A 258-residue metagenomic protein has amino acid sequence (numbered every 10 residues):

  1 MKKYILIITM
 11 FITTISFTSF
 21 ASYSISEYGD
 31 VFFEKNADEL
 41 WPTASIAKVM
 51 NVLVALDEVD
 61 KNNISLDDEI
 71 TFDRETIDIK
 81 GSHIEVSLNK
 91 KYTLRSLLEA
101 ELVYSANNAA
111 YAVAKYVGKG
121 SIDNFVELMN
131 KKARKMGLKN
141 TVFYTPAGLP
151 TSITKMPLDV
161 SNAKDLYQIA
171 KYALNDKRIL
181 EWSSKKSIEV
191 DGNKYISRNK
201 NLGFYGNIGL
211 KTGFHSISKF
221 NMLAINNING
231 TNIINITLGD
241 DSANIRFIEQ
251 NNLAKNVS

Functional and structural regions predicted by a protein language model:
Y4-I5, F32, K255-S258: Catalytic-site microenvironment of enzymes that process N-acetyl-hexosamine-containing cell-wall polysaccharides
Y4-T13: Sec-dependent N-terminal signal peptides
I8-T9, V54, I217: A periodicity- and composition-biased signal for non-globular, repetitive helical segments
T13, F33, D60-N62, S216 (+1 more regions): Generic marker of residues within folded, mature protein domains
F17-K164, L174: Active-site-adjacent loops and short helices of periplasmic peptidoglycan-processing enzymes
S19-Y28, L94, G118-S258: Penicillin-recognizing serine hydrolase domain
